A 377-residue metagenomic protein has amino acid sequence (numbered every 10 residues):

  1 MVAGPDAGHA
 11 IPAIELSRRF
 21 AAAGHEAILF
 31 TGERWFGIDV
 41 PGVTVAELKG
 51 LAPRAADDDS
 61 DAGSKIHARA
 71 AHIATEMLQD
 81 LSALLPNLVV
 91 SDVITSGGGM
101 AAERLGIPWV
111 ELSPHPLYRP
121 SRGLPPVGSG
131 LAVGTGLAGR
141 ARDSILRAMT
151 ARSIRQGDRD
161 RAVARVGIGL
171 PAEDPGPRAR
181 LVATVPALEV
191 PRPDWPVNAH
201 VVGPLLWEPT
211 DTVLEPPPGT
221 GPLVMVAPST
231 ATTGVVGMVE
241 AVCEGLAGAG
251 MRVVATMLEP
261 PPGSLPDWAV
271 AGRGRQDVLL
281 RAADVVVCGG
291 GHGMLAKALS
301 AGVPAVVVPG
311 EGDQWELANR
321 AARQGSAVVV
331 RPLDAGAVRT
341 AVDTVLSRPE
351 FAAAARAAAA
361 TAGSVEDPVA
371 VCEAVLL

Functional and structural regions predicted by a protein language model:
M1-R140, V254, E259-L376: Glycosyltransferase specificity loop/lid
A74, G157-D158, V239: Short, hydrophobic/amphipathic alpha-helical packing segments that form internal helix faces or helix-helix interfaces
L81, A172-E173, P216, V278: Structural motif
L84, P175-G176, V197, R281: Structured loop/turn residues at beta-strand edges in well-structured enzyme cores
V110-V190: Active-site-proximal region of nucleotide-activated glycan assembly enzymes, centered on histidine/acidic-rich loops
T184-V285: Donor-nucleotide binding loops and adjacent catalytic segments primarily of GT-B fold Leloir glycosyltransferases
